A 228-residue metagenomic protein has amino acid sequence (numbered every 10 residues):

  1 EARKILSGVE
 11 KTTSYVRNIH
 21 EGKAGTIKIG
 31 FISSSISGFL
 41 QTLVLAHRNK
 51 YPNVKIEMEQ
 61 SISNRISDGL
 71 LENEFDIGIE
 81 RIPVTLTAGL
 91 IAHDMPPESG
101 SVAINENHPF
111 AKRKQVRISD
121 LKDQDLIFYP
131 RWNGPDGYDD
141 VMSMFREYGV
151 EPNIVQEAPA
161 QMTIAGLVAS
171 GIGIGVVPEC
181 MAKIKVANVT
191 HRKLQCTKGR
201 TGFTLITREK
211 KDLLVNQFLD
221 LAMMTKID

Functional and structural regions predicted by a protein language model:
E1-N18, A24: Alpha-helical "hinge/linker" immediately C-terminal to small N-terminal DNA-binding modules
E21, A92-G100, I104-L126, N216: Flexible hinge/capping segments at coil-to-helix
A24-T87, A158: Central regulatory/effector-binding core of bacterial HTH transcription factors
F39, T190-D228: A late-sequence structural motif
N64, R81-A88, D139-D140, E147 (+1 more regions): A ligand-binding cleft/hinge motif common to bilobed small-molecule-binding domains
L71-I79, G100, V150, V168-G175: Alpha-to-beta junction loops
I91-S101, V176-C180, V186-R200: Short beta-strand->loop
D125-Y148, D212-L219: Secondary-structure junction motif
